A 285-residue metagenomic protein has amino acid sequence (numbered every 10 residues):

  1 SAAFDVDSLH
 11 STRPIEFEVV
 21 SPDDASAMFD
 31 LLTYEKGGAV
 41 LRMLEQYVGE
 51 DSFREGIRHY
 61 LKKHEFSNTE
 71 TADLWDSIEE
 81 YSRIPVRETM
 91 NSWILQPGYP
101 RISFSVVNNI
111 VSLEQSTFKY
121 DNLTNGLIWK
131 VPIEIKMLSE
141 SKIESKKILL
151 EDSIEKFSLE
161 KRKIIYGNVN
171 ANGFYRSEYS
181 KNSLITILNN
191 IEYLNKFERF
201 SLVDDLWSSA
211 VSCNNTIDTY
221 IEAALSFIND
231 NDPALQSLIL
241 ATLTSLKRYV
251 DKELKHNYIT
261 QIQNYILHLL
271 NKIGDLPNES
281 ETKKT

Functional and structural regions predicted by a protein language model:
A2-V6, S11-A25, D30-L32, K36-Q46 (+2 more regions): Non-catalytic accessory/interaction domains
